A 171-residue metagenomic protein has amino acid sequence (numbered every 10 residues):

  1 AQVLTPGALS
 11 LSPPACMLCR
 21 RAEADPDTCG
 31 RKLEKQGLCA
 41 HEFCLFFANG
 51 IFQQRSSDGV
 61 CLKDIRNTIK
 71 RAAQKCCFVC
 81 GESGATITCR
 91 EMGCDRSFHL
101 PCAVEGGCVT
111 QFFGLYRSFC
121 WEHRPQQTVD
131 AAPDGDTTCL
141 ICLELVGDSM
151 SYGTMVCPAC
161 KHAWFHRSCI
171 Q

Functional and structural regions predicted by a protein language model:
A1-Q171: PHD-type zinc finger and closely related Cys/His-rich zinc-binding mini-domains in nuclear regulators
